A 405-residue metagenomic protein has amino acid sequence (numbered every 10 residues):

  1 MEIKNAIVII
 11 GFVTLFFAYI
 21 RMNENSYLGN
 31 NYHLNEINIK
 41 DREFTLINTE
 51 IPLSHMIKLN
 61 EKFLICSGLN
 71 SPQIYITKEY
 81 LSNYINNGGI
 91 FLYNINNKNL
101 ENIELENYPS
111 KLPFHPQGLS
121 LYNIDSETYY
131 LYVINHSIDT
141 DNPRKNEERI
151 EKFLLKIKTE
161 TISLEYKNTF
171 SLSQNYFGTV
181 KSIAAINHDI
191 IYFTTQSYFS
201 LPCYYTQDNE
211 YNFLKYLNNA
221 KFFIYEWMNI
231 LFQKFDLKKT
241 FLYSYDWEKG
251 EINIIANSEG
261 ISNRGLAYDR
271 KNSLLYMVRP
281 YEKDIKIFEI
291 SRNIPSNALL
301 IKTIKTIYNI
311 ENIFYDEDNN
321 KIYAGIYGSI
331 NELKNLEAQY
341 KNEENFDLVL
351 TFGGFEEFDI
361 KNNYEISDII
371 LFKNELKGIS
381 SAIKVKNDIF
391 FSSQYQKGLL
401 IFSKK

Functional and structural regions predicted by a protein language model:
S26-P52, N102-E104, S163-K167, Y364-L371: A short helix->beta-strand "capping" segment at the edge of beta-propeller domains
E43-G88, K377-G378, Y395: Beta-strand-rich domains and repeat architectures in extracellular enzymes and scaffolds, especially beta-propellers
E50-L59, N86-N87, Y108-N123, S171-I190 (+5 more regions): Beta-rich, blade/repeat-based domains predominating in secreted/periplasmic proteins but also intracellular
C66-I85, V133-N146, F193-D236, G325-L350: Short, conserved, GDST-rich strand-edge loop motifs in beta-rich repeat architectures
N94-K98, L155-I162, D246-G250, E289-I294 (+2 more regions): Short loop/turn segments that connect beta-strands within beta-propeller blades
E104-I124, T128-N187, T194-N229: Asp-box/WD-like beta-propeller blade repeats and closely related beta-sheet repeat scaffolds
I307-F372: Loop/turn-rich, solvent-exposed surfaces of beta-rich toroidal or solenoidal domains
G378-K405: Blade-level signature of beta-propeller repeat domains, shared across WD40, Kelch, NHL, RCC1 and BNR/Asp-box propellers
